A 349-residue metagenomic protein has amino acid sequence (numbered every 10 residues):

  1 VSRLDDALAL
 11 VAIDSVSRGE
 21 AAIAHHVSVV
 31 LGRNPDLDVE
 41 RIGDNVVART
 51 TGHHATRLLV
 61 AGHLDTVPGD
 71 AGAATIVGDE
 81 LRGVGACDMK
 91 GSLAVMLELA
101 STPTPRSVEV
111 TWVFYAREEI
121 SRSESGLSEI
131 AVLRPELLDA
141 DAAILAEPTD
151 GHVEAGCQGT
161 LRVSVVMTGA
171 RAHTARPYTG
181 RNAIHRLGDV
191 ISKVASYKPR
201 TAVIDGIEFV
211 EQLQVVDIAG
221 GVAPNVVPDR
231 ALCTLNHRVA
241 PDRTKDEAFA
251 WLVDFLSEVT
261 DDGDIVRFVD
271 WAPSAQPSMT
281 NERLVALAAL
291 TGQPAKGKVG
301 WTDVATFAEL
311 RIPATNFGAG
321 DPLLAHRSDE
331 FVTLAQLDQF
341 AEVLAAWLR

Functional and structural regions predicted by a protein language model:
V1-L59, H63, R230-N236, F249-W251 (+3 more regions): N-terminal helical capping/dimerization or prosegment-like subdomains of hydrolases acting on amide or phosphate bonds
I13, I42-D44, G62-L64, A116-R117 (+5 more regions): Fold-independent oxyanion-binding glycine-rich loops and adjacent beta-strand/coil segments at enzyme active sites
V16, P148, A155-G156, R162-R349: Metal-dependent amide/peptide-bond hydrolase catalytic core, centered on the "pita-bread" metallohydrolase fold
V27, L93-P103, L127-I130, L187-V190 (+2 more regions): Buried hydrophobic packing segments
T56-F114, R122, G126, S328: Active-site metal-coordination/substrate-binding segment of hydrolases, especially metallo-dependent peptidases
L59, L81, D139-L145, R162-S164 (+1 more regions): Short glycine-aspartate micro-motif
D65-V77, A140, A155-V166: Acidic-glycine-rich active-site phosphate/pyrophosphate-binding loop
L93-R162, D205: Acidic/histidine-rich catalytic neighborhood of metal-dependent amide-processing enzymes
